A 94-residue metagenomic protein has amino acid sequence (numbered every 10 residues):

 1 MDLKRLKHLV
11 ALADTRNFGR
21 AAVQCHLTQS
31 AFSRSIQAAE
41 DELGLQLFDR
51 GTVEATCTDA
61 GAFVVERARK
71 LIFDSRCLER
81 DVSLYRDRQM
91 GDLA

Functional and structural regions predicted by a protein language model:
D2-H8, Q29, G61, A68 (+1 more regions): The N-cap/first-turn positions of alpha helices within or immediately adjacent to helix-turn-helix DNA-binding domains
K7-A13, D49, E66, F73: A cross-family signal for key residues in well-ordered alpha-helices that form functional helical elements
V10-T28: Short helix-boundary/capping micro-motifs
T15, Q24, S35-Q46, E79: Residue cluster at the C-terminal edge of the helix-turn-helix DNA-binding motif
E40-D59: A short LG(V/I)-centered, amphipathic sequence patch enriched for acidic residue(s) preceding the LG motif
E42-L43, V64-R86: Alpha-helical linker/hinge and terminal dimerization helices associated with HTH transcriptional regulators
V53, S83-A94: Interdomain hinge and pocket-entrance segments immediately C-terminal to HTH DNA-binding domains
